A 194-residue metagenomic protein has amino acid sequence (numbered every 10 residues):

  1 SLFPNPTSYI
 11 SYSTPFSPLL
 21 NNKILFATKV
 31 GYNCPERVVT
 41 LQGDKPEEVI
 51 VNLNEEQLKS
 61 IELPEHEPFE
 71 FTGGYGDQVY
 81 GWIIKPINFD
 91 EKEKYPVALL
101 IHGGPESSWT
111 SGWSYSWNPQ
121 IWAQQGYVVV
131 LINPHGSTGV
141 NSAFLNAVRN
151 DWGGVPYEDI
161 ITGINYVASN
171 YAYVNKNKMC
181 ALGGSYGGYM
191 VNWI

Functional and structural regions predicted by a protein language model:
L2-N5: A short beta-strand motif characteristic of beta-propeller blades
S8-I10: Amphipathic hydrophobic-ligand
S13-I194: Serine-hydrolase catalytic core recognition
